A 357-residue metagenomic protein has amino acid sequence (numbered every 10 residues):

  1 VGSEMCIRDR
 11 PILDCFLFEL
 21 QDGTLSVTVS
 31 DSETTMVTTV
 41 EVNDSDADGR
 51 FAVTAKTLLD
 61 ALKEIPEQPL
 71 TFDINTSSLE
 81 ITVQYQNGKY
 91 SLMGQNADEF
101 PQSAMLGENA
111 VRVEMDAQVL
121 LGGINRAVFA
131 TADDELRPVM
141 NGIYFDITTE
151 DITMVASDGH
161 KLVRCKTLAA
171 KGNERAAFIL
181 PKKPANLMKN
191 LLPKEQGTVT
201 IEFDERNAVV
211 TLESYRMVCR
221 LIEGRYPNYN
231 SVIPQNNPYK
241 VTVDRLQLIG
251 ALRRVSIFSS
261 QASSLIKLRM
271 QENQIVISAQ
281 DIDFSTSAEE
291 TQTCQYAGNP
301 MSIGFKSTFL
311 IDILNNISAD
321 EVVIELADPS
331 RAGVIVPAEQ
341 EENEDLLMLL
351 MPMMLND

Functional and structural regions predicted by a protein language model:
S3-E4, R8-D357: Structural preference for solvent-exposed beta-strand-turn elements and adjacent flexible terminal/loop segments within
